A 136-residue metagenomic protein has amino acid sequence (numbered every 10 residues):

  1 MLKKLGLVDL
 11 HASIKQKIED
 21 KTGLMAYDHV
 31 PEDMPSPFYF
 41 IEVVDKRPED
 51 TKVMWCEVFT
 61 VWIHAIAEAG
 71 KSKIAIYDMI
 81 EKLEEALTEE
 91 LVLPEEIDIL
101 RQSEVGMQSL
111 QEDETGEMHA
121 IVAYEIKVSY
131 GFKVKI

Functional and structural regions predicted by a protein language model:
M1-H29, V43-I136: Charged, amphipathic alpha-helical segments and their flanking helix caps
D33-S36, G116: Short acidic/glycine-enriched loop/turn segments that link adjacent beta-strands
S36-V44: Low-complexity, acidic Ser/Thr/Pro/Gly-rich terminal tails and inter-domain linkers that flank the onset of structured
